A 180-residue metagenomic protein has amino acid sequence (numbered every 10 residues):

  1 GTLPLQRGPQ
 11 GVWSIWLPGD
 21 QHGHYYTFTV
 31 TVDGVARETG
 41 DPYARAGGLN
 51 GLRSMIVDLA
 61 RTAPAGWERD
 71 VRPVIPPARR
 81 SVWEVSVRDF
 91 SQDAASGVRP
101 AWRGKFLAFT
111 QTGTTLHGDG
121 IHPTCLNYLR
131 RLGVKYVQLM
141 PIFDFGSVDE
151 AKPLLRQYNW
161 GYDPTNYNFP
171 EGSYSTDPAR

Functional and structural regions predicted by a protein language model:
T2-G8: Short, surface-exposed loop motifs enriched in S/T, G, D/E and P with embedded aromatic residues
G8-Q111: The feature marks proteins involved in alpha-glucan
F28, V85, L129, L139 (+1 more regions): Conserved, mostly hydrophobic/aromatic
T31-D33, I142-D144, G172: An acidic- and aromatic-residue-enriched active-site/binding cleft used to recognize and process polar
F90-Q92, I142-E150: Short, solvent-exposed beta-strand-terminating loops
S96-H117, D149-R180: Aromatic- and acidic-residue-enriched carbohydrate-binding clefts of CAZyme catalytic domains
I121-F145: Catalytic domains of carbohydrate-active enzymes, especially glycoside hydrolases
